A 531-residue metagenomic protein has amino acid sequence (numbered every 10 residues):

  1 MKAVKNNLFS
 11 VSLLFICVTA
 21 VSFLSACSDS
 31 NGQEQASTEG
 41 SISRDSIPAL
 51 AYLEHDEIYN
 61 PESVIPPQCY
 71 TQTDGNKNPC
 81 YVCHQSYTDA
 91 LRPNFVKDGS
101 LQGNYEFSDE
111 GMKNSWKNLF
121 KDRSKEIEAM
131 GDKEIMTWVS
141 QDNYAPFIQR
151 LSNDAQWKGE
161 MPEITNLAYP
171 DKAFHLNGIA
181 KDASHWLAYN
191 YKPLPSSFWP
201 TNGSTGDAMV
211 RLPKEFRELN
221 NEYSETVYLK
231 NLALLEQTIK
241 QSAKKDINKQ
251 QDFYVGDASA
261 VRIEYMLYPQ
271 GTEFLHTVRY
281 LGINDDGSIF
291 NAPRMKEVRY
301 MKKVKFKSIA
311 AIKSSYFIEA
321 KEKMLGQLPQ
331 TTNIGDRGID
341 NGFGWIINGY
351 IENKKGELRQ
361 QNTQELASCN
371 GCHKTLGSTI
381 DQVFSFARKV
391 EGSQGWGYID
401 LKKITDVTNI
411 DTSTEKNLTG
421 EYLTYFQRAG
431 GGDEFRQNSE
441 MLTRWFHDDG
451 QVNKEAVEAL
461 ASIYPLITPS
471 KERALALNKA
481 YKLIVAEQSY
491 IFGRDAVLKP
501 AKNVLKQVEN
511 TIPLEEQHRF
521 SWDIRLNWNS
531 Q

Functional and structural regions predicted by a protein language model:
K2-L13: Bacterial N-terminal signal peptides that target proteins for export
S12-F23: Bacterial N-terminal signal peptides
L13, D257, D286, K355-L358: Residues at structural and domain junctions
C27-A145, F290-Q531: Sequence context surrounding c-type heme c attachment/ligation sites in exported
Q72, N76-Y81, Q85-Y268, E273-I283 (+1 more regions): Extracytoplasmic redox metalloprotein regions
L281-P293: Short, Lys/Arg- and Gly-enriched loop/turn segments at beta-strand edges
